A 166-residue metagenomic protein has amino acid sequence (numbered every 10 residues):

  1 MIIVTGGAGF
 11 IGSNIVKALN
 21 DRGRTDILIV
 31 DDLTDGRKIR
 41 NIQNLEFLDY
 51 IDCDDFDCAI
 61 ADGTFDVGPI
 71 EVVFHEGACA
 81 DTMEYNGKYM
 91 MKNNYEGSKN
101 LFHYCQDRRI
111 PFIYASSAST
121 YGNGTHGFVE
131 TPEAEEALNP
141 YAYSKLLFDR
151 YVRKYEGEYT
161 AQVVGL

Functional and structural regions predicted by a protein language model:
I2-R22: N-terminal Rossmann NAD(P)H-binding glycine-rich loop of SDR-like oxidoreductase domains
T5, V30, V73-G77, F112-A118 (+1 more regions): SDR active-site strand-loop-helix element
G23-I27, T160-Q162: A generic structural motif
R24, D107-I110: A short helix->loop->beta-strand "cap" motif at the edges of active sites that frequently abuts
I29-D57: Glycine-rich phosphate-binding loop and adjoining beta1-alpha1-beta2 segment of Rossmann-like nucleotide-binding folds
N44, C53, C58-N93: NAD(P)H-binding glycine-rich loop region in Rossmannoid oxidoreductase-like domains and their noncatalytic homologs
K92, E96-N100, D107, T120-G165: Catalytic helix-loop patch of NAD(P)-dependent Rossmann-fold dehydrogenases
